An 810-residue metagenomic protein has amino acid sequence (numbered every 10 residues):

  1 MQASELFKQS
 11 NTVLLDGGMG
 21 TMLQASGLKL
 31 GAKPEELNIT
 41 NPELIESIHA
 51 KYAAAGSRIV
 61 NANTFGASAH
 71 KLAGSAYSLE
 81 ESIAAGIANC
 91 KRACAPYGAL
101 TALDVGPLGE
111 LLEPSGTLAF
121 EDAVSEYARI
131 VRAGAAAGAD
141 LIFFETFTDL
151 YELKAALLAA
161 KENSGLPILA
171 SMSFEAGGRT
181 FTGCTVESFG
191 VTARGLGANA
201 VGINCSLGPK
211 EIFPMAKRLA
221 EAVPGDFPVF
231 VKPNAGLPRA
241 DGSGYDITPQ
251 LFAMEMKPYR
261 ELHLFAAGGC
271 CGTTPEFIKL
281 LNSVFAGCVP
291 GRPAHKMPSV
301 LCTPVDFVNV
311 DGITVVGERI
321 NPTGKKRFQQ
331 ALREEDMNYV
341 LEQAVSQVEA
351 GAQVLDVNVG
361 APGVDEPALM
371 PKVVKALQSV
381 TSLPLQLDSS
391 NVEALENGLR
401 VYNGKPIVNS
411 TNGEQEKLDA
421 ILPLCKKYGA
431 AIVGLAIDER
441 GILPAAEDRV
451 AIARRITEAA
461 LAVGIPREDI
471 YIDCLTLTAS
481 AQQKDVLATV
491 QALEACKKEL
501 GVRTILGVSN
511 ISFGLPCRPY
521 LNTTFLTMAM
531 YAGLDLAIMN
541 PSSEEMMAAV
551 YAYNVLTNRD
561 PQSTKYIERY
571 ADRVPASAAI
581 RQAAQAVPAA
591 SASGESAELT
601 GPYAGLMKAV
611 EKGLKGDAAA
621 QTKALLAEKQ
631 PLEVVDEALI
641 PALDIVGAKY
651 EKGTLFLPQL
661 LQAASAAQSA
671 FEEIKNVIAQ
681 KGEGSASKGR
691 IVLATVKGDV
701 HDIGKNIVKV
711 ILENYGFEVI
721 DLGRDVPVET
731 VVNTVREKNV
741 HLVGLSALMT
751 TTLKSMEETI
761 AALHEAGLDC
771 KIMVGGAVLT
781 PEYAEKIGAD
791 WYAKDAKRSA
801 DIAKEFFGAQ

Functional and structural regions predicted by a protein language model:
M1-D473, L477-Q810: Domain-level signal for soluble alpha/beta catalytic cores
